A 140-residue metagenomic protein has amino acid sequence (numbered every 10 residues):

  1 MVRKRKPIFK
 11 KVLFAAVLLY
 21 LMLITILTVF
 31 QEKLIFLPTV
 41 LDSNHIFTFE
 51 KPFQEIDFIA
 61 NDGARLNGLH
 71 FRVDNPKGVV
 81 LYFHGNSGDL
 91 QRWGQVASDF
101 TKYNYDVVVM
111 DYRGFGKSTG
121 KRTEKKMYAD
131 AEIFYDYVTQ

Functional and structural regions predicted by a protein language model:
M1-I8: N-terminal Lys/Arg-rich, disordered targeting/topogenic segments
I8, A16-V17, V40, E50 (+3 more regions): Generic, low-specificity signal for short hydrophobic/alpha-helical stretches with a mild N-terminal bias, encompassing
I8, V12, L21, K117-G120 (+1 more regions): Residues at structural and domain junctions
F9-K11, I24, K33-L34, D74-K77 (+1 more regions): A short alpha-helix capping/helix-coil boundary motif
V12-I59: An N-terminal hydrophobic leader/cap segment in hydrolases
T25-T28, T39, T48, T101 (+3 more regions): Residue-identity detector for threonine
N61-V138: Membrane-embedded segments
